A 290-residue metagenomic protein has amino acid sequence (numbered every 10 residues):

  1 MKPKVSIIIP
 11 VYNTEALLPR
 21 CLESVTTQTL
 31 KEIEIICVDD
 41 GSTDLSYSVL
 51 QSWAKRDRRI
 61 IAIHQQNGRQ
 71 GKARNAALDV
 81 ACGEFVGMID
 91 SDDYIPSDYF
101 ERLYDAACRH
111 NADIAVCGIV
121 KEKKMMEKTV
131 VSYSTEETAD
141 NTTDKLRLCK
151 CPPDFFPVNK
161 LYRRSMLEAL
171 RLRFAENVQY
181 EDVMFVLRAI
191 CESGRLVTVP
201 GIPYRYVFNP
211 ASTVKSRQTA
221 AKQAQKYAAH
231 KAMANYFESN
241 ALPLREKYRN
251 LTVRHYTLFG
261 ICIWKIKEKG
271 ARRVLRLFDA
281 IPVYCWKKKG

Functional and structural regions predicted by a protein language model:
M1-T26: N-proximal low-complexity "stem/linker" segments adjacent to membrane-targeting elements
K2-V5, T26-C37, L45, D57-I61: Short loop->beta transition adjacent to catalytic acidic/histidine clusters or analogous donor-positioning motifs
A16-P19, D44-S52, Y94, D98: Acidic helix N-cap motif at the loop->helix transition within catalytic regions of sugar-transfer enzymes
S24, D39-S48, N67, D90: A conserved acidic beta->alpha catalytic loop
Q65-A81, S91: Glycine-rich, basic loop-to-helix element that forms the pyrophosphate-binding segment of sugar-nucleotide handling
Q70, S91-V197, V207-A220: Donor-binding/catalytic cores of nucleotide-activated saccharide and glycerol-phosphate transferases/polymerases
V86: Short aromatic/hydrophobic "clamp" motif used to bind/position activated sugar donors
F156, C191, T198, R205-D279 (+1 more regions): C-terminal subregions of glycosyltransferases and related glycan-biosynthesis enzymes
